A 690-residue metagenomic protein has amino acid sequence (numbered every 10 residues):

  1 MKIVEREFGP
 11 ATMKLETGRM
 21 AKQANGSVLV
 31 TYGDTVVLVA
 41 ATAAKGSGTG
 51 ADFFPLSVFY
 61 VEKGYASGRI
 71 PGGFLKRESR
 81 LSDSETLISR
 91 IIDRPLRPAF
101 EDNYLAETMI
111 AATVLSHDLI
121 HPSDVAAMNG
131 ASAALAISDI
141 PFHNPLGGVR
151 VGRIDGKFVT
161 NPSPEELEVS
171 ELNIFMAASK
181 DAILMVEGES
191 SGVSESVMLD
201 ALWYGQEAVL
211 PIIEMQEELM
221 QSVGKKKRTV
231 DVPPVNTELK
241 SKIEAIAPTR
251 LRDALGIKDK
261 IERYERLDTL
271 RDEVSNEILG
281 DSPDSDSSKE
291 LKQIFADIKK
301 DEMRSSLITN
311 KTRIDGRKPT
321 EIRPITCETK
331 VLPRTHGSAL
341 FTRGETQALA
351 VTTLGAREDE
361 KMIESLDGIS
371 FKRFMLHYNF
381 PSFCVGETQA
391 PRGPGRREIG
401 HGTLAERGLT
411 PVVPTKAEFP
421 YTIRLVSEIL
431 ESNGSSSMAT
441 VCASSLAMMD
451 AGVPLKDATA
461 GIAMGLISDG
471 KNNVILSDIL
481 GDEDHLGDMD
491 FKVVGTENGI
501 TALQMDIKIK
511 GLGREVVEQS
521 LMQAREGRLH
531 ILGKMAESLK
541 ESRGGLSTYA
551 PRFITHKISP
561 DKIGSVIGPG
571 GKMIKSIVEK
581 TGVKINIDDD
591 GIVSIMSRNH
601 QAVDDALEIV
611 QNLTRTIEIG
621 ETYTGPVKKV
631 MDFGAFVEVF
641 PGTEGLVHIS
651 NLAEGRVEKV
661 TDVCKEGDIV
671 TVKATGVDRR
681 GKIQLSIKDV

Functional and structural regions predicted by a protein language model:
M1-A44, G48, D231-G368, P551-S565 (+2 more regions): Extended amphipathic alpha-helical scaffolds
A24-M109, V114-H121, K180, E187 (+5 more regions): Glycine-rich, flexible beta-strand/loop modules in the N-terminal catalytic cores of phosphate-handling
G26-V28, H121-D139, T329-T352, N433-V453 (+1 more regions): Conserved phosphate/anionic-ligand binding catalytic regions in large, soluble enzymes, centered on
D102-T108, H143-P145, I212-V230, I261 (+7 more regions): Flexible, glycine/charged-enriched surface loops at secondary-structure junctions
A112-V114, L184-E189, V230-P234, A245-L255 (+6 more regions): Short, hydrophobic beta-strand segments
D139-I257, M448-G544: Mobile "lid/hinge" segments at catalytic clefts and subdomain interfaces of large enzymes
K226-T237, H530-H556, D604-T624: Long, charged amphipathic helices and adjacent flexible linkers at domain junctions
Y549-F553, P560-V690: Single-stranded RNA-binding regions, centering on S1/OB-family and related RNA-binding modules
